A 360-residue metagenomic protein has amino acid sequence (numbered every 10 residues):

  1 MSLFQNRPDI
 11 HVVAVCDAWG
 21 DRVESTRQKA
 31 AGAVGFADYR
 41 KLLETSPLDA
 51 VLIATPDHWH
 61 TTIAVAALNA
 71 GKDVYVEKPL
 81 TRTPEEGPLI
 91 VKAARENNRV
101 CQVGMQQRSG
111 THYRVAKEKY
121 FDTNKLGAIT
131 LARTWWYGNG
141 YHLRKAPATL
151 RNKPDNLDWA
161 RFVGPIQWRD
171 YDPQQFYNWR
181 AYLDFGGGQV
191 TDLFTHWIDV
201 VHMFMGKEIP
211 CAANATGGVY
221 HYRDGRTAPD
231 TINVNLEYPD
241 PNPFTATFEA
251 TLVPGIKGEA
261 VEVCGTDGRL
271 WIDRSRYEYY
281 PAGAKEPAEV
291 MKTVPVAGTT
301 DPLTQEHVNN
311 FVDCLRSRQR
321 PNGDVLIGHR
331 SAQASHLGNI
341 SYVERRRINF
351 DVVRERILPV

Functional and structural regions predicted by a protein language model:
M1-V76, R82-V100: N-terminal glycine-/serine-/threonine-rich beta1-alpha1-beta2 phosphate-ribose binding loop of Rossmann-like
I10, G104-Q106, Q189-V190: The substrate-binding groove and active-site-proximal loops of carbohydrate-active enzymes, especially glycoside
A31-G32, A93-E96, K119-D122, T149-R151: Short, hinge-like loop/turn segments at secondary-structure boundaries
G35, H60, S109-H112, W197 (+1 more regions): Conserved donor sugar-nucleotide recognition element shared by glycan-biosynthetic enzymes
P56, K78-L80, G104-Q107, W136 (+1 more regions): Short strand-turn motif at the edge of the Rossmann-like AdoMet-binding core
W59, T81-R82, R108-S109, N139 (+2 more regions): Glycine-/small-residue-rich active-site loops that bind phosphorylated ligands and cofactors
L89-Q107, A116, G127-A132: Rossmann-fold dehydrogenase core element
R114-V115, K125-Y137, H142-R180, D184-A282 (+2 more regions): Contiguous beta-strand/loop segments that form the cofactor/metal-binding neighborhood of enzyme cores
